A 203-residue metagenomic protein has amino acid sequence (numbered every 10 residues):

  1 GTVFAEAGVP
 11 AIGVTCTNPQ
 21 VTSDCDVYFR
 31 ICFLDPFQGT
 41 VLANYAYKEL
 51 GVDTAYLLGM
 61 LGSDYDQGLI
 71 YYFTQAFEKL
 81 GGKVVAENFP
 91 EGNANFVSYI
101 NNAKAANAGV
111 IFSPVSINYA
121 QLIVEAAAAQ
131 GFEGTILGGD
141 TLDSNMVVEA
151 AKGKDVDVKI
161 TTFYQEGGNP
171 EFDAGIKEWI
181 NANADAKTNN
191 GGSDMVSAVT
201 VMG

Functional and structural regions predicted by a protein language model:
G1, P10-V14, T54-G59, N107-I117 (+3 more regions): Periplasmic-binding protein-like
G1-T22, I31, N88-V97, N118-Q121: Beta-alpha junction/loop-to-helix N-cap segments that form part of ligand/metal-binding clefts
T2-V3, A7, Y72-L80, L122 (+3 more regions): Alpha-helical structural signal in soluble globular domains
E6-A11, D24-V27, L50-A55, K79-V85 (+4 more regions): Loop/turn elements at helix/coil->beta-strand transitions in domains of secreted/extracellular proteins
V14-T17, C32-L34, L58-G62, N88-G92 (+3 more regions): Active-site-proximal beta-strand/loop segments in catalytic clefts of secreted hydrolases
Y28-E91, V110, D194, M202: An alpha-beta-alpha
Q38-V41, N88-A105, P170-D173: Structural motif
A127-S197: Extracellular/periplasmic periplasmic-binding protein-like sensory domains
